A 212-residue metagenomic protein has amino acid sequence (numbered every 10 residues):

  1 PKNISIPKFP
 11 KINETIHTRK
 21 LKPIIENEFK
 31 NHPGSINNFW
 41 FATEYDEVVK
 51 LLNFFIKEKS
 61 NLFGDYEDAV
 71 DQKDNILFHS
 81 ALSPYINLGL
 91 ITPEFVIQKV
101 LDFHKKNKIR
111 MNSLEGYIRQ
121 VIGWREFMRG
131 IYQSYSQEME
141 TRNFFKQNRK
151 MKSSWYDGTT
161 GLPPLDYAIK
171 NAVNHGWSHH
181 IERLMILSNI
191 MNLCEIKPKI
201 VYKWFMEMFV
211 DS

Functional and structural regions predicted by a protein language model:
P1-I97, N107, M111: Active-site "lid/cap" and pocket-lining segments within catalytic core domains
A81, I86, I91-S212: Active-site-proximal binding-pocket segments
